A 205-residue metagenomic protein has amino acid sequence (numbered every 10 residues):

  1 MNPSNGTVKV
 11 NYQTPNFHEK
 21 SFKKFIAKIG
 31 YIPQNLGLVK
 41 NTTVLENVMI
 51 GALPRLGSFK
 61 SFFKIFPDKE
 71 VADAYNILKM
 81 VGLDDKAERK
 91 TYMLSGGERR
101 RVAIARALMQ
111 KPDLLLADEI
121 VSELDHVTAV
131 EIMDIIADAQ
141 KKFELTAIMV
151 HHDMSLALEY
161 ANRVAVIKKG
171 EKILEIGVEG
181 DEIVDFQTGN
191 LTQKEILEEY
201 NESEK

Functional and structural regions predicted by a protein language model:
N2, T7-K24: ABC ATPase NBD Q-loop/coupling interface
S61-K86: Conserved ABC ATPase "signature" region
K90-L94, E98: Conserved ABC ATPase signature
I104: Hydrophobic anchor residue at the start of the ABC signature
L115-D118: Catalytic Walker B motif of ABC-type/P-loop ATPase nucleotide-binding domains
H126-V127: Helix N-cap at the start of a conserved alpha-helix in ABC-type nucleotide-binding domains
H151-H152: H-loop/switch region of ABC-family ATPase nucleotide-binding domains
